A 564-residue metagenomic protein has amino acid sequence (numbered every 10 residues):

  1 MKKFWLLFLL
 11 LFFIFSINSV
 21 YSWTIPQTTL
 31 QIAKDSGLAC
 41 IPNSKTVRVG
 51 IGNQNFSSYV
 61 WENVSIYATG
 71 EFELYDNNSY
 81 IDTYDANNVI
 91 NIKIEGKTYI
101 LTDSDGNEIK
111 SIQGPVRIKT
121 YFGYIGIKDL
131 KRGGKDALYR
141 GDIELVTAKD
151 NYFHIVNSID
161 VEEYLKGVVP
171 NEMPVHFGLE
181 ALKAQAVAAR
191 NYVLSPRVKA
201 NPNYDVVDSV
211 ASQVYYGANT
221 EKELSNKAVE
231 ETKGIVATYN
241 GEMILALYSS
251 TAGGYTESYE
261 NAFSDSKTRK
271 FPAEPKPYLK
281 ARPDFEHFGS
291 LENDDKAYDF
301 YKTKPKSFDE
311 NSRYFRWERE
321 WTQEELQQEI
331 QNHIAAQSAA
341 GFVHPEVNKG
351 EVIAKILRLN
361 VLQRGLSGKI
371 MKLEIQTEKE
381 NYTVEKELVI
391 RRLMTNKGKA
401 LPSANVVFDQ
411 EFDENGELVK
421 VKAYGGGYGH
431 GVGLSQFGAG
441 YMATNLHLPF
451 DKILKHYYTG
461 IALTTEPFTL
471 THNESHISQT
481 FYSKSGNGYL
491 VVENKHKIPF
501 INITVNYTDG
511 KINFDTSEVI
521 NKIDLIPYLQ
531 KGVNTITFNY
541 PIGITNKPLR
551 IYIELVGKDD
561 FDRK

Functional and structural regions predicted by a protein language model:
K2-K564: Conserved, single-site charged/polar hotspot
